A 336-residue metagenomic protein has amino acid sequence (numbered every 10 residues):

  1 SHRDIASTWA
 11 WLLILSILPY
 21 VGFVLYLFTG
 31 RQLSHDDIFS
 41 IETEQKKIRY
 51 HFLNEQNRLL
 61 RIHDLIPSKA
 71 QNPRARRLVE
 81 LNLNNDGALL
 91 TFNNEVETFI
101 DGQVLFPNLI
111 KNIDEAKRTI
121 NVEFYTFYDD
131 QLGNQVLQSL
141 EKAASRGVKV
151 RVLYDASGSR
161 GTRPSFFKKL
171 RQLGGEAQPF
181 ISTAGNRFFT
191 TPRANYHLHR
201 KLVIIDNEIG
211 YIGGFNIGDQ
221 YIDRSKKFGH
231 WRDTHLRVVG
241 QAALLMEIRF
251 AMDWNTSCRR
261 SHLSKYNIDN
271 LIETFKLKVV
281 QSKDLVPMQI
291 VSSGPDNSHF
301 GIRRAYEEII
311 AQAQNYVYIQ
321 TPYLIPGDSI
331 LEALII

Functional and structural regions predicted by a protein language model:
S1-E308, Q312-N315: N-terminal localization/anchoring segments of enzymes in phospholipid and broader phosphate metabolism
L18-V21, T321, I325: Hydrophobic alpha-helix-in-membranes signature
P322-I336: Helical hairpin unit composed of two closely spaced alpha helices linked by a short loop
